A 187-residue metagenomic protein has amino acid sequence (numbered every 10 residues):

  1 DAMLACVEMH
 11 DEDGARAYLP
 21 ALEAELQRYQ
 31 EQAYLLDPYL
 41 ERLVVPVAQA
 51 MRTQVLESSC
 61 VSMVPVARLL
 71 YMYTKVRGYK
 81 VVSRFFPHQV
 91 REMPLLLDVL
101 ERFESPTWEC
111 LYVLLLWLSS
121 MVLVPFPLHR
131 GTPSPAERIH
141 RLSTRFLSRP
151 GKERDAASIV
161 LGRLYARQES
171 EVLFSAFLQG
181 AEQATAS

Functional and structural regions predicted by a protein language model:
A2-A17, Y29-A33, P46-P65, L96-W108 (+2 more regions): Helix-loop junctions that connect tandem helical modules in alpha-solenoid scaffolds
A24-Y39, Q49-E57, L69-R91, R102 (+4 more regions): Flexible helix-coil junctions and inter-repeat linker/turn elements that act as hinges within alpha-solenoid scaffolds
R84, S105-E109, S134: Residue-level detector of secondary-structure boundary/capping sites
V90-L97, L115, S119, A136-T144 (+2 more regions): Hydrophobic core segments within long, regular secondary-structure runs in both alpha- and beta-rich folds
